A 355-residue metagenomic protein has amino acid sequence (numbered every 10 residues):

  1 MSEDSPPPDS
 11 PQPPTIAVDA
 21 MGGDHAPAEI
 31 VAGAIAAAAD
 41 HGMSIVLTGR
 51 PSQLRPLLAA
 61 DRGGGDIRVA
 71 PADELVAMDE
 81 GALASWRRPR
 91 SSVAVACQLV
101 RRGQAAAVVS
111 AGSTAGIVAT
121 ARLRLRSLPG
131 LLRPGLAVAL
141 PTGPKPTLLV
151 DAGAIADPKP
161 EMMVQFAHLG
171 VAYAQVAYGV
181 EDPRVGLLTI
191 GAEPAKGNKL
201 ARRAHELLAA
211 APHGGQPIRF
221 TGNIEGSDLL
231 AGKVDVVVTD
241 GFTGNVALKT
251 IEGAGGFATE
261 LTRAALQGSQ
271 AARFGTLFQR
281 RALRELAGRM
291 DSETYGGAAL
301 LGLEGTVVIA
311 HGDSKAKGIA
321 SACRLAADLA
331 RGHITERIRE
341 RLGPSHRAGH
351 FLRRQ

Functional and structural regions predicted by a protein language model:
S2-R55: N-terminal phosphate-binding or glycine-rich loops at protein starts, especially the Walker A/P-loop of NTPases
I16-A28, A154-V164, I309-K315: Short, glycine-rich nucleotide/cofactor-binding loops
A28-E29, S44-V46, P51-S52, A156-G226 (+1 more regions): Glycine-rich phosphate/diphosphate-binding loop of Rossmann-like nucleotide-binding domains
R62-A105: Phosphate/nucleotide-donor binding subsite
L99-V118, K196, A201-L207, A211-L286: Glycine-rich phosphate-binding loop
A106, G112-M162, F166-A167, A172: Glycine/threonine-rich beta-strand-loop-alpha-helix active-site module that forms ligand/phosphate-binding
R122-L149, K233-V237, G241-Q355: Glycine-rich phosphate/nucleotide-binding loop
